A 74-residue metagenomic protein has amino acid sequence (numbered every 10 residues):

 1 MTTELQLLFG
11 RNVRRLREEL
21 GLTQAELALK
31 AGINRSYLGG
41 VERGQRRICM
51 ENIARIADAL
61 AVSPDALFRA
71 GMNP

Functional and structural regions predicted by a protein language model:
M1-L8: A detector for short, charged/polar N-terminal pre-domain segments
R11-K30, R55: Short basic helix-loop element that most often maps to the first helix and adjoining turn of HTH DNA-binding modules
V13, L27-A28, L38-V41, L67: Conserved hydrophobic/aromatic packing and binding residues within compact polymer-binding modules
G21, G32, R43-G44, A61: Central "turn" residue of the DNA-binding helix-turn-helix
I33-I48, M72: Recognition helix of helix-turn-helix/homeodomain-like DNA-binding domains that insert into the DNA major groove
Q45-R55, P64: Short, basic-rich loop-to-helix N-cap that marks the start of a DNA-contacting helix
D58, A66-P74: Short, charged recognition helix plus adjacent turn of helix-turn-helix-like nucleic-acid-binding domains
